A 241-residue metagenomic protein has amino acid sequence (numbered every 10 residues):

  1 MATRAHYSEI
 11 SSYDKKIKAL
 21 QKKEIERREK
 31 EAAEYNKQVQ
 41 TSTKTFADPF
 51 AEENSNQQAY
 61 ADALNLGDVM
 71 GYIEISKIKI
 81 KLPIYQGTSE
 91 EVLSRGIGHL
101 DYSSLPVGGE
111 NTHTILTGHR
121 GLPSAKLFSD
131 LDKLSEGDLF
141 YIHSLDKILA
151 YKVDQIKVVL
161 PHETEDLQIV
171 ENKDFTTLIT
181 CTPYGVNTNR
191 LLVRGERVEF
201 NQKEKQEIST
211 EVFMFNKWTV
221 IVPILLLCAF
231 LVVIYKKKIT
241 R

Functional and structural regions predicted by a protein language model:
M1-W218: Solvent-exposed, non-transmembrane regions of membrane-associated and secreted proteins
Q206-R241: C-terminal single-pass membrane-anchor helix
